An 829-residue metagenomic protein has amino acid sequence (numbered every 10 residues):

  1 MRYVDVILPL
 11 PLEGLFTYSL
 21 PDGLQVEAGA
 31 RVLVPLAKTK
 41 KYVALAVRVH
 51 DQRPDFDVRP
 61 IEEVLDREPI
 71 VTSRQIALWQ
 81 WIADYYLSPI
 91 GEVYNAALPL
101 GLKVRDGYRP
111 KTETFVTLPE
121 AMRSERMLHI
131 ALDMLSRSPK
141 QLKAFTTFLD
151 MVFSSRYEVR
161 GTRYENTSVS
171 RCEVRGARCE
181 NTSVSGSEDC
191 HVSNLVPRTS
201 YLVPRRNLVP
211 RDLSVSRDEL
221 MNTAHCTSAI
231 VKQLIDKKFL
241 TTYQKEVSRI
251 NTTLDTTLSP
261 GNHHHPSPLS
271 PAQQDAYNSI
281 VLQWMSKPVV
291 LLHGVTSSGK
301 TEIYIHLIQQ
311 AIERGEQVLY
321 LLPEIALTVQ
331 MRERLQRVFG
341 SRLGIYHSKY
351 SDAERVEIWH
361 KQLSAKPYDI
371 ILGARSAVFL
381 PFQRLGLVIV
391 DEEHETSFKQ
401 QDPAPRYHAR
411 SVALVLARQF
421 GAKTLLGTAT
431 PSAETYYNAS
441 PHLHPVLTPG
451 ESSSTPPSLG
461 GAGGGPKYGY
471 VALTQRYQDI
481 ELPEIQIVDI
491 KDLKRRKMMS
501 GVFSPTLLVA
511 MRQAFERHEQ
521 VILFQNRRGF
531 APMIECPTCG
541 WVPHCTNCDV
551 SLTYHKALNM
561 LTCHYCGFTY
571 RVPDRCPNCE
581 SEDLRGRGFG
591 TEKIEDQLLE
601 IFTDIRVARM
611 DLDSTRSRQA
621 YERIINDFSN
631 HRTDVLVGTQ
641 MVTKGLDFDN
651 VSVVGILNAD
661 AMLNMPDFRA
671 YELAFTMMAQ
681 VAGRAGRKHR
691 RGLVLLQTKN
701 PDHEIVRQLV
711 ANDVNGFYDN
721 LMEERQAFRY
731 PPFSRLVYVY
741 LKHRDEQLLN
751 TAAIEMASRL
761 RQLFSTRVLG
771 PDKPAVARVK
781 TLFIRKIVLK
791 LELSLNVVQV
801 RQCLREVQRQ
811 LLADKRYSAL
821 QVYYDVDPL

Functional and structural regions predicted by a protein language model:
M1-R160, Y164-S170, E180-L425, T435 (+3 more regions): Accessory, non-ATPase domains that flank or precede helicase/AAA+ motor cores in DNA-metabolism machines
G14, S216, R735-V737, F783-R785: Short amphipathic alpha-helical segments
S19, P35, Y740-K742, V788-K790: Short hydrophobic/aromatic beta-strand micro-patches that form the beta-sheet surface supporting nucleotide- or nucleic
V58, R778-K790, D825-L829: Short, low-order "capping/linker" segments at domain edges
V159, V174, T301, G450-E451 (+1 more regions): Glycine-biased, low-complexity coil/linker segments
H191, H263-H264, H442-H444, P457: Low-complexity, intrinsically disordered or signal/transmembrane-proximal segments
N262-S270, Q274, S286-H442, G465-N750 (+5 more regions): Inter-lobe coupling/hinge segments of SF2-like helicase ATPases
S758, Q762-F783, V822-Y824: A carboxyl-terminal module marker
